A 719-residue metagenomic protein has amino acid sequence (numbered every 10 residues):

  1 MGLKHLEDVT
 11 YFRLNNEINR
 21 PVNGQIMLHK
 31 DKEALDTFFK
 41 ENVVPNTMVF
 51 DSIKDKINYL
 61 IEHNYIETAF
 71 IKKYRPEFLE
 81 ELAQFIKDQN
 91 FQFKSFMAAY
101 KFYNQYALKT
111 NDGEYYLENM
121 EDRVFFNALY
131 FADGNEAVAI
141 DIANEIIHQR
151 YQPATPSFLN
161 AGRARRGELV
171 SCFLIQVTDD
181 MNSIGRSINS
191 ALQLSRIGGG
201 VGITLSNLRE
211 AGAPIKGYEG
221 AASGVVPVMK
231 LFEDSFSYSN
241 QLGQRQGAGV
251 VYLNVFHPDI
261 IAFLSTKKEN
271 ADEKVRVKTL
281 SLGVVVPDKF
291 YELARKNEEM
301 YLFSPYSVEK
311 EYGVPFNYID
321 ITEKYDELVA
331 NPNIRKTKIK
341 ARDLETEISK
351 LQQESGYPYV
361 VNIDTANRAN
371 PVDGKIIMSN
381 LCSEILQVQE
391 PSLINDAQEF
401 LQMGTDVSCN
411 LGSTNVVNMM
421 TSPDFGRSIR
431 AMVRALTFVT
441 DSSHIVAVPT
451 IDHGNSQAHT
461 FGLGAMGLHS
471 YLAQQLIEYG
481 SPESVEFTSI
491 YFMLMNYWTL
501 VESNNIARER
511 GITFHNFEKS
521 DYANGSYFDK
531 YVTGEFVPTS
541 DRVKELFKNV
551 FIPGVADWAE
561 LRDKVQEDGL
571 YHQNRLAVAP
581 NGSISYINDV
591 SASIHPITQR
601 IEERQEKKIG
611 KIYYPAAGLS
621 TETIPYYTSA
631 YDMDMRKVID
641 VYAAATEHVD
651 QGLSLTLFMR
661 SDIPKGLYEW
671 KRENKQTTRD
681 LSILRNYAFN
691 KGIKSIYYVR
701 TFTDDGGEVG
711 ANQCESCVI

Functional and structural regions predicted by a protein language model:
M1-I719: Extended catalytic cores of very large enzyme megasubunits
